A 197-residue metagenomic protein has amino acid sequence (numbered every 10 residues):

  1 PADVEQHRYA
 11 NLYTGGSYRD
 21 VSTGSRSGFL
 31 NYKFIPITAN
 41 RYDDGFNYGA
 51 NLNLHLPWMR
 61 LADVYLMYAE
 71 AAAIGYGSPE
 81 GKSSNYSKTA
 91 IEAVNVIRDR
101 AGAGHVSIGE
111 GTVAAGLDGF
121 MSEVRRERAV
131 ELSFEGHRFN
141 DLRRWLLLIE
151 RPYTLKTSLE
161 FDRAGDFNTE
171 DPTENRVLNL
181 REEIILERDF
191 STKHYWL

Functional and structural regions predicted by a protein language model:
P1-L197: Acidic/polar-rich alpha-helix caps and helix-coil junctions
